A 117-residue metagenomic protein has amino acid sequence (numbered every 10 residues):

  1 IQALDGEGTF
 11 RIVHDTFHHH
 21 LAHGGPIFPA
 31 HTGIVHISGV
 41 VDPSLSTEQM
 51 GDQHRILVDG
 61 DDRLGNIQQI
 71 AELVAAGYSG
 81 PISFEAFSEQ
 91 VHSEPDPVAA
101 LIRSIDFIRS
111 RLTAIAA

Functional and structural regions predicted by a protein language model:
I1-A117: Histidine-acidic metal/acid-base catalytic patches
